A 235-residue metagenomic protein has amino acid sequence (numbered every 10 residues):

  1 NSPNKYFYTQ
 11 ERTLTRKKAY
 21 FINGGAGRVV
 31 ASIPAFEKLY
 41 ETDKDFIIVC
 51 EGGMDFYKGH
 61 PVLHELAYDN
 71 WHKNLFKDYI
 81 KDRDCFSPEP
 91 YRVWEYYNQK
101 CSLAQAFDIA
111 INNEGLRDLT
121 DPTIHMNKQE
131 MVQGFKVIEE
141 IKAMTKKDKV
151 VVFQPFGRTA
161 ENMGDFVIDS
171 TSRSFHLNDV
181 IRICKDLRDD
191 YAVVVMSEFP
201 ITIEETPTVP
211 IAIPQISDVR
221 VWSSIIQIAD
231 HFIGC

Functional and structural regions predicted by a protein language model:
N1-C235: Catalytic machinery of carbohydrate-active enzymes, primarily nucleotide-sugar-dependent glycosyltransferases
